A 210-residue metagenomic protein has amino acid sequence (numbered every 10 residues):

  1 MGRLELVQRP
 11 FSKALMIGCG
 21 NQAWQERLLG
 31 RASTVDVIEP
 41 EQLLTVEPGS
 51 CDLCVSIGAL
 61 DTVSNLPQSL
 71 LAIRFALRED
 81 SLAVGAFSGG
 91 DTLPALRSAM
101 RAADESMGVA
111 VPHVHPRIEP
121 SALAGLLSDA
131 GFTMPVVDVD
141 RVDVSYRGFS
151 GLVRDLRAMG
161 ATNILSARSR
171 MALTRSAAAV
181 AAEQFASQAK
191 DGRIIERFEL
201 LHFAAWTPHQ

Functional and structural regions predicted by a protein language model:
M1-S12, A23, R27: Conserved alpha-helix/loop element of class I SAM-dependent methyltransferases that forms part of the SAM/SAH-binding
I17-G18: Conserved beta-strand/loop positions that form the S-adenosyl-L-methionine
V35-V46: Adenosine-cofactor binding site in Rossmann-like domains, unifying the SAM/SAH pocket of S-adenosylmethionine-dependent
L44-C54: A short acidic, Gly/Pro-enriched loop at the edge of an enzyme's catalytic core that lines a small-molecule cofactor
S56-A59: A short beta-strand submotif of the Rossmann-like class I SAM-dependent methyltransferase core that lines
P67-L82: A short glycine-rich, Lys/Arg-flanked "PGG" loop and its adjoining helix->strand segment in the class I
V84-G148, M159-S166: Conserved catalytic/acceptor-binding region of the Class I
V139-Q210: Conserved Class I S-adenosyl-L-methionine
